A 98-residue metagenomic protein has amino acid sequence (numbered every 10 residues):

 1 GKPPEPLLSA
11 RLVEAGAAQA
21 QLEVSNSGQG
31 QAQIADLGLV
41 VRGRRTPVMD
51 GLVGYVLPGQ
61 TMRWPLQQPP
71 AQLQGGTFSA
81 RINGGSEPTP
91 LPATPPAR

Functional and structural regions predicted by a protein language model:
G1-P6, P70-R98: Terminal connector regions
L12-G16, L57: Short, solvent-exposed loop/linker segments at the N-terminal edge of repeated beta-sheet extracellular domains
A18-L22: Structural beta-strand segments of beta-rich domains
E23-G28: Asparagine-centered strand-capping/turn motif at beta-strand->loop junctions
Q29-I34: Short acidic/proline- and small/hydrophobic-mixed sequence motifs that coincide with surface turns and coil-to-beta
D36-V40: Beta-strand signatures of extracellular beta-sandwich domains
R44-L73: Intrinsically disordered, low-complexity Pro/Gly/Ser/Thr-rich segments with frequent PxxP/GP/PP motifs and embedded
